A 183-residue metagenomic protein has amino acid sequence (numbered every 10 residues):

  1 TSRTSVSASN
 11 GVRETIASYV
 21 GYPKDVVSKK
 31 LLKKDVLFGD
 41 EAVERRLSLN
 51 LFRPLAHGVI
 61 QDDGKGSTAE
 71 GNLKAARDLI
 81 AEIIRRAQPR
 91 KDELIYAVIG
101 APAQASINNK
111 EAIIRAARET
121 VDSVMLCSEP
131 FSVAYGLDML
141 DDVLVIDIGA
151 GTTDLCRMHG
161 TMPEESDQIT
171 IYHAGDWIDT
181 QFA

Functional and structural regions predicted by a protein language model:
T1, S5-I148, M158-A183: Nucleotide/phosphate-binding catalytic cleft detector across ATP-hydrolyzing and phosphate-transferring enzymes
A150-T152: Short, small/polar residue-rich loop motifs at catalytic or cofactor-binding pockets
D154-C156: Short, acidic (Asp/Glu-rich) active-site segment that either coordinates a divalent metal cofactor
